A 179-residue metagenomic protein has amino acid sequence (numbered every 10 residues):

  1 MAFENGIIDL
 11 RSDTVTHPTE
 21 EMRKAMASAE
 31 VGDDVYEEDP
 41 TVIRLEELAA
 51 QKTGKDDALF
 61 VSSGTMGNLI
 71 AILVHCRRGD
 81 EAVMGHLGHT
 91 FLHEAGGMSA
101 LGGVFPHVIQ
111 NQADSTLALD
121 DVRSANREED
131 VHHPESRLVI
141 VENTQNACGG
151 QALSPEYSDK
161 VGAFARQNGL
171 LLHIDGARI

Functional and structural regions predicted by a protein language model:
M1-A25: N-terminal amphipathic/basic leader segments beginning at the initiator methionine
L10, A49, G67, M98 (+3 more regions): Buried hydrophobic positions in well-ordered alpha/beta secondary-structure cores of metabolic enzymes
S12, Y36-E38, L59-S62, M84-G85 (+2 more regions): General beta-strand structural signal in soluble alpha/beta enzymes
P18-G64, H86-L87, F91-L92, G97: Conserved N-terminal alpha-helix of the aminotransferase class I/II PLP-enzyme fold
D56-C76, Q110, N143: Conserved core of the PLP fold type I
V74-L92: Conserved PLP-anchoring active-site segment centered on the Schiff-base-forming lysine
G102-A163: PLP-dependent aminotransferase-class I/II
Q167-N168: Helix C-cap/helix->beta junction micro-motif
